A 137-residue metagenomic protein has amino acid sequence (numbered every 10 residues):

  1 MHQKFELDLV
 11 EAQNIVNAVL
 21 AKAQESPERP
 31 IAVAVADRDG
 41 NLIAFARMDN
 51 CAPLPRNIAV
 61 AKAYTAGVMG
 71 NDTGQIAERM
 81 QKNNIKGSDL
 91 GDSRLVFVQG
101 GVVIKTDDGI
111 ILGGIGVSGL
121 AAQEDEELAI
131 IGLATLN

Functional and structural regions predicted by a protein language model:
M1-N137: Flexible, solvent-exposed loop/hinge segments and secondary-structure transition points
